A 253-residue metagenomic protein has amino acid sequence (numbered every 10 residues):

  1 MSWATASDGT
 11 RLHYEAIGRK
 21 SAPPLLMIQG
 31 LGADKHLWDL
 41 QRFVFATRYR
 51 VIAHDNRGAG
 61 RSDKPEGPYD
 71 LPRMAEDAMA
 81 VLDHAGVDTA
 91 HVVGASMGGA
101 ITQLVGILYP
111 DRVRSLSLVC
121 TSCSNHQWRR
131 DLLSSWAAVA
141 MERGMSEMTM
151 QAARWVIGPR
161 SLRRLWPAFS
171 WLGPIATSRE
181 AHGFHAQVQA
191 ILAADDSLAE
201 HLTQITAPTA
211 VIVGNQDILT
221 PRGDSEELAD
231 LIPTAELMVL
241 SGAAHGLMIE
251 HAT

Functional and structural regions predicted by a protein language model:
A6-K64: Conserved HGGG/HGGXW glycine-rich cap/lid loop of the alpha/beta-hydrolase fold
F43, I52-G94: Active-site loop/oxyanion-hole signature of alpha/beta-hydrolase fold enzymes
G94, G98, T102: Gly/Ala-rich beta-loop-alpha elbow adjacent to hydrolase catalytic centers
Q103-L108, R112-R143: Flexible "cap/lid" loop of the alpha/beta hydrolase fold
Q127-R129, E147-H201: Conserved alpha/beta-hydrolase catalytic His-Asp/Glu region
I205, V211-V213: Short beta-strand/loop motif that positions the catalytic acidic residue of the alpha/beta-hydrolase fold
N215-T220: Acidic catalytic loop of the alpha/beta-hydrolase fold
L240-A252: Catalytic histidine-centered segment of alpha/beta-hydrolase-like enzymes
